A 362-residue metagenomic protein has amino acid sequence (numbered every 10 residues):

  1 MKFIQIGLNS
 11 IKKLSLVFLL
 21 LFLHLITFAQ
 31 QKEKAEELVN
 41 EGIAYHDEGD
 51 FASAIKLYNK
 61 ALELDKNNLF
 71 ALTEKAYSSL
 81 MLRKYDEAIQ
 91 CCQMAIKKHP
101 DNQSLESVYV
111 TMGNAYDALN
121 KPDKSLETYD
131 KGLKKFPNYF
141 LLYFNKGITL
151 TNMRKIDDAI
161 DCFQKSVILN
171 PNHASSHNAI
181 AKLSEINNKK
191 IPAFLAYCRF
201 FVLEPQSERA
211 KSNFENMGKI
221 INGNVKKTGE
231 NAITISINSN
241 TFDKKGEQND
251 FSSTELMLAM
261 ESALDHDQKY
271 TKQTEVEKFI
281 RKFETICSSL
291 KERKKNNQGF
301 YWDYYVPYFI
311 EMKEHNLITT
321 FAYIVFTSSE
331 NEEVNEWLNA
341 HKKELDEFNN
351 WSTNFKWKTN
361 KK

Functional and structural regions predicted by a protein language model:
E33-K60, L64, M81, N114: Alpha-helical segment of the N-proximal tetratricopeptide repeat
E36, F70, S104-S107, L141 (+2 more regions): Start-of-helix register in tetratricopeptide repeats
N40, E74-Y77, S104-T111, N145 (+2 more regions): Canonical tetratricopeptide repeat
K66, P100-Q103, P137, P171 (+1 more regions): Short coil turns that delineate tetratricopeptide repeat
D86, A118-K121, P192-F194, Q206 (+1 more regions): Alpha-helical linker/edge segments of TPR/alpha-solenoid repeat scaffolds and analogous pre-/post-domain helices
